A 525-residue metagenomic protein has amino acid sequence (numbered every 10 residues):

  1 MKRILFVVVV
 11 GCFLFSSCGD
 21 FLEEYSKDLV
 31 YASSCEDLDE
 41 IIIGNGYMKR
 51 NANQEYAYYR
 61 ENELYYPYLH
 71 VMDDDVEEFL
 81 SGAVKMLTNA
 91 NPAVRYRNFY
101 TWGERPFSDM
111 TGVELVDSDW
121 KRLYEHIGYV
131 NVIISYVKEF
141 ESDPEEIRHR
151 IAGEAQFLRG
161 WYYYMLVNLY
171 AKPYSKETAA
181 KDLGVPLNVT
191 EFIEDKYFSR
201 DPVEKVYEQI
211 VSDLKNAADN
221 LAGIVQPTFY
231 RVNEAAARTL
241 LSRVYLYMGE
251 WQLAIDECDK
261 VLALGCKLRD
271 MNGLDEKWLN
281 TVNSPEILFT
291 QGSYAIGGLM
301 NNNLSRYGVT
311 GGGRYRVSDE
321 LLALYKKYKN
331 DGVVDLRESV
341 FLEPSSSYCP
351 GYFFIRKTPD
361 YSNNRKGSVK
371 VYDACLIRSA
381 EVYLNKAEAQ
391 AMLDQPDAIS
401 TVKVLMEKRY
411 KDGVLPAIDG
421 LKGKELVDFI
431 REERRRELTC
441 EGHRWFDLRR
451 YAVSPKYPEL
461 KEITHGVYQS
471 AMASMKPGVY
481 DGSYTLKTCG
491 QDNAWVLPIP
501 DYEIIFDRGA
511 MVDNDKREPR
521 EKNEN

Functional and structural regions predicted by a protein language model:
C18-E77, G308-G313, K327, D331 (+3 more regions): Membrane-proximal, proline-rich intrinsically disordered regions
D28-S33, E63-Y66, D73, K172-K181 (+2 more regions): Short, surface-exposed recognition loops and adjoining beta-strand edges that mediate ligand/DNA contacts, enriched
D39-P67, M248-G249, I255, A263-S379 (+4 more regions): Extended ligand-binding clefts on enzyme/binding-domain cores
A90-Y170, D201-P202, A218-I224, V369-A374 (+1 more regions): Conserved, well-structured interaction surfaces
I127-V130, Y207, L214, C258 (+3 more regions): Inward-facing hydrophobic residues that define packing positions of alpha-helical scaffold repeats
Y207, W251, Q395-P396: TPR-repeat structural position
